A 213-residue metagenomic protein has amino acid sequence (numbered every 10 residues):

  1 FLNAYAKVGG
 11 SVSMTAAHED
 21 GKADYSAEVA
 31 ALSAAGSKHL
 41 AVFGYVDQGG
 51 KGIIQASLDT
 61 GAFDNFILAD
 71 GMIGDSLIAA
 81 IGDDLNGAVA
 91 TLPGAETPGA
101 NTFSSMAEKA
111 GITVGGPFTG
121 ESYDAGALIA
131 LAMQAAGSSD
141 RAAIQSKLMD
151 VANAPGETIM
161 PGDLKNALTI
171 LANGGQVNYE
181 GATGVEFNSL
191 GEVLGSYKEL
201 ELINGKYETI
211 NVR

Functional and structural regions predicted by a protein language model:
F1-R213: Extracytosolic ligand-binding ectodomains
